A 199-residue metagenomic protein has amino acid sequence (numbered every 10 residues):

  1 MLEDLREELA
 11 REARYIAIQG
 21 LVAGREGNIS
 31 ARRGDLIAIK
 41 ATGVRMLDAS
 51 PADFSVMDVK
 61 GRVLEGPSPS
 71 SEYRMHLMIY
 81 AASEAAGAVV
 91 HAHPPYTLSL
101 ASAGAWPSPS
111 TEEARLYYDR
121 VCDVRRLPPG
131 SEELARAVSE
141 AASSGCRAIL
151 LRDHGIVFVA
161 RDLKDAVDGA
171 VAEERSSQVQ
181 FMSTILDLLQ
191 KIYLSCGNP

Functional and structural regions predicted by a protein language model:
M1-P199: Glycine-rich flexible loops
